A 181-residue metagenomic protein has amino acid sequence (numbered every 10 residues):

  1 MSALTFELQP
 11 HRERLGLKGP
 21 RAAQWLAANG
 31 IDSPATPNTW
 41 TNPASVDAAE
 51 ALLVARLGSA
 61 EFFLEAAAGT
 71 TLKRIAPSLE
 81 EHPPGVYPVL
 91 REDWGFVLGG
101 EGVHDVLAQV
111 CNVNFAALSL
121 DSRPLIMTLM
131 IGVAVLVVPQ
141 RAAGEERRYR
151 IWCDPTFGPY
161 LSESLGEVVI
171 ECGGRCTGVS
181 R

Functional and structural regions predicted by a protein language model:
M1-R181: Basic, glycine/lysine-rich polyanion-binding surfaces/domains
